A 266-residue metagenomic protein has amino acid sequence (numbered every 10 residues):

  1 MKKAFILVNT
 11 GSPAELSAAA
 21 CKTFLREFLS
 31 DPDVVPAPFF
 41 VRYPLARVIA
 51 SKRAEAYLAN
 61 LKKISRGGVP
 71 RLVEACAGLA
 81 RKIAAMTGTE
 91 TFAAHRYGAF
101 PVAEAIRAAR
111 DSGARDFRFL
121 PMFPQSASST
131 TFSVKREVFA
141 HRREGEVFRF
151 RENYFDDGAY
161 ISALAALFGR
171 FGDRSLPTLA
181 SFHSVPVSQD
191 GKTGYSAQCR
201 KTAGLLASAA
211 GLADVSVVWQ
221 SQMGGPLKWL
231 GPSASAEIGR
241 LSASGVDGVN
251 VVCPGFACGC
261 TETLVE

Functional and structural regions predicted by a protein language model:
M1-E266: Active-site-proximal alpha-helix that buttresses catalytic centers in soluble enzyme cores
